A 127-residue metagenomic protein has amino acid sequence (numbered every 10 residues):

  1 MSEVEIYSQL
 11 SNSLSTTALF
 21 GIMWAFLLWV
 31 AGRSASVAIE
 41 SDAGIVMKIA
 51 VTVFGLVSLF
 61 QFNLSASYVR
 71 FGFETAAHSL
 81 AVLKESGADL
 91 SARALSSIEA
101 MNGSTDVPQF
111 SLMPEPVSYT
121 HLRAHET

Functional and structural regions predicted by a protein language model:
M1-G32: Cytosolic-side membrane-entry/anchor segment at the start of a transmembrane helix
E3-N12, N102-P116: Membrane-interface segments at the starts/ends of alpha-helical transmembrane spans
F20-L27, T52-F62, L122: Hydrophobic alpha-helical transmembrane segments of multipass integral membrane proteins
A35-G44: Membrane-interface helix-boundary motifs at transmembrane edges
G44, E115-Y119: Helix N-terminus capping/helix-initiation residues
M47-D89: Inner-leaflet juxtamembrane helices
V82-M113: Short membrane-interface loop/juxtamembrane segments of multi-pass integral membrane proteins
T120-T127: Conserved small/polar residues in nucleotide/adenosyl-binding loops
